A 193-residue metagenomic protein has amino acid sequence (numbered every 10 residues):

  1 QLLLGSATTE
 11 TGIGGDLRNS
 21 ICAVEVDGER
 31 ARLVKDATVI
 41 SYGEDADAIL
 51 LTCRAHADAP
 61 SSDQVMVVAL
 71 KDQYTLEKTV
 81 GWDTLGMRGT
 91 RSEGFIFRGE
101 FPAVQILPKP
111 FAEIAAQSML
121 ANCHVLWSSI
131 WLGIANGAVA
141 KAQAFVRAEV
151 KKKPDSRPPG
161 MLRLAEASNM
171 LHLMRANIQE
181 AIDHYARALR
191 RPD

Functional and structural regions predicted by a protein language model:
Q1-S41: Glycine-rich flavin
L2, R18-S20, D45-D47, D63 (+3 more regions): A generic structural signal for well-ordered coil/turn residues at beta-strand boundaries that shape enzyme active-site
G15-D16, E25-V26, S41-E44, A57-S61 (+2 more regions): Solvent-exposed alpha-helices and their adjacent loops that cap or buttress functional pockets in soluble metabolic
D36, T79-W82: Short beta-alpha junctions and helix-cap segments that line functional grooves
V39-L76: A short core secondary-structure module
W82-H172: Glycine-rich beta->alpha junctions and the first turn(s) of the following alpha-helix
L173-D193: C-terminal helix-coil-helix/basic helical segment that borders enzyme active sites and/or dimer interfaces and provides
